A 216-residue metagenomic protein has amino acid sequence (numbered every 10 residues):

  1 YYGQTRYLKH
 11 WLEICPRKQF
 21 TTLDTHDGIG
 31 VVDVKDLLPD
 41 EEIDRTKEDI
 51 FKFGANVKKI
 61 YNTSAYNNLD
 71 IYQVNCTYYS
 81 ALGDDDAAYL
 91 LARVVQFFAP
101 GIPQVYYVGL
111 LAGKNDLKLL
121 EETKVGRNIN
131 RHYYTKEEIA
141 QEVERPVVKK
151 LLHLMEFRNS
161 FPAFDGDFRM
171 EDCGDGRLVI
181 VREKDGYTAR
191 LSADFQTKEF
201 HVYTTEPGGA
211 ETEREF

Functional and structural regions predicted by a protein language model:
Y1-F216: Active-site and adjacent substrate-binding regions of carbohydrate-active enzymes
